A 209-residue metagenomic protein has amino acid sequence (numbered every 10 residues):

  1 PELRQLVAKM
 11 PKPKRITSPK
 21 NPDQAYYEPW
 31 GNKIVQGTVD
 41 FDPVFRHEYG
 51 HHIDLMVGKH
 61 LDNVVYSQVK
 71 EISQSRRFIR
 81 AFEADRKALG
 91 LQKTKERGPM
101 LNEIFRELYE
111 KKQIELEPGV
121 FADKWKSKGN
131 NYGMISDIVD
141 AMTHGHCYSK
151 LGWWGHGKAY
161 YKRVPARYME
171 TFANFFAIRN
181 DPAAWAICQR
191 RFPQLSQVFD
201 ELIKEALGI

Functional and structural regions predicted by a protein language model:
E2-I209: Active-site-flanking segments in enzyme catalytic domains
